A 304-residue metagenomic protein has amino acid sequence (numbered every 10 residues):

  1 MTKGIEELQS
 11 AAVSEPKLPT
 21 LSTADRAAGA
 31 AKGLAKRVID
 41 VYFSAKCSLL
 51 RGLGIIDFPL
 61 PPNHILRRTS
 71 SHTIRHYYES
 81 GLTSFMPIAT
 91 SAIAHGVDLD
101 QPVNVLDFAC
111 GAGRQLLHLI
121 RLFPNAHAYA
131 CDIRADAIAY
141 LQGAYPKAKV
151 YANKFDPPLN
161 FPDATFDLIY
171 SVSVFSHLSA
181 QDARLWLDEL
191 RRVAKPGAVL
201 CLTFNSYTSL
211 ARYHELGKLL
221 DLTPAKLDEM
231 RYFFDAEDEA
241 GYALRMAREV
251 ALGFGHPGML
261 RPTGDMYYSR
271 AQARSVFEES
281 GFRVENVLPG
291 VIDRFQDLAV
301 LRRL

Functional and structural regions predicted by a protein language model:
T2-P102, A112-P158, A180-L185, C201-L304: Class I (Rossmann-like) S-adenosyl-L-methionine-dependent methyltransferase catalytic domain, capturing the SAM-binding
N104, H127, T165-D167: Structural signature of beta-strand start/N-cap positions in the alpha/beta core of ABC transporter nucleotide-binding
L106, C131, S176: Active-site flanking residues adjacent to catalytic metal/cofactor-binding acidic residues
A109: Conserved S-adenosyl-L-methionine
L159-I169: A short acidic, Gly/Pro-enriched loop at the edge of an enzyme's catalytic core that lines a small-molecule cofactor
L168-Q181: A short SAM/SAH-binding and catalytic strip from SAM-dependent methyltransferases
R184-P196: A short glycine-rich, Lys/Arg-flanked "PGG" loop and its adjoining helix->strand segment in the class I
